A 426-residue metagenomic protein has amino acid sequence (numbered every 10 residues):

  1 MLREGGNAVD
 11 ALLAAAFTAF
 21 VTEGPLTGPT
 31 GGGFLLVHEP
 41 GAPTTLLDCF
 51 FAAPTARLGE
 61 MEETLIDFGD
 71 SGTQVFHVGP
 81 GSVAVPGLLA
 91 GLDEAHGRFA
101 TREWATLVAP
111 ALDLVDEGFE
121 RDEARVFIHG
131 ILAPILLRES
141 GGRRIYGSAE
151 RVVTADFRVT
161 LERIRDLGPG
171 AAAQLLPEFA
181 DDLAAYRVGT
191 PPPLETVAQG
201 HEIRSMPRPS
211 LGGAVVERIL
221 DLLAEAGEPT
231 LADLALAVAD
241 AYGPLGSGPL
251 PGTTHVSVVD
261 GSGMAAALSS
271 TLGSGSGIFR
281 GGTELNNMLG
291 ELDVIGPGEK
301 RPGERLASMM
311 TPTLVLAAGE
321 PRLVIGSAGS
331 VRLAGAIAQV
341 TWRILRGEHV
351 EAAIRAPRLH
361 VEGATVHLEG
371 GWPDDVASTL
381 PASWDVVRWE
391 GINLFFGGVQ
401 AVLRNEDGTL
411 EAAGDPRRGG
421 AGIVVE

Functional and structural regions predicted by a protein language model:
R3-E4, A8-P169, Q174-E202, P207 (+1 more regions): Noncatalytic scaffold domains of N-terminal-nucleophile
V21-L46, V259, M264-L323, S330-A336 (+2 more regions): Active-site rim segments in enzyme catalytic domains, especially the processed small/beta chain of N-terminal
P25-L26, G81-S82, A184-R187, S210 (+3 more regions): Short Gly/Pro-enriched turn/cap motifs at secondary-structure boundaries
L46-R98, S205-G227, L306-H360: N-terminal accessory/precursor segments of enzymes
G142, T154, I203, P207 (+2 more regions): Internal maturation/activation junctions in enzymes
V188, L231-L250, D260-G261, V315-G319 (+1 more regions): C-terminal catalytic domains of large/alpha subunits in multi-subunit enzymes
T190, L250-T253, G277, S308-M310: Short, small/polar residue-rich loop motifs at catalytic or cofactor-binding pockets
